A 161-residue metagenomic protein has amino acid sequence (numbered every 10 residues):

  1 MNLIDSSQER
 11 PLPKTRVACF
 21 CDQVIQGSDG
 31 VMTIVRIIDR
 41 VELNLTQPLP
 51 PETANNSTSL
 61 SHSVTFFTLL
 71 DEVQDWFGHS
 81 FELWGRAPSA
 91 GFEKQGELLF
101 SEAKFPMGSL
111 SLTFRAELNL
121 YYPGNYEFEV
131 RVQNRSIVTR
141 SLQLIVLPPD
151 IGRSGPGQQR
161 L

Functional and structural regions predicted by a protein language model:
N2-V132, S136-L161: Contiguous segments within soluble domain cores/interaction surfaces
